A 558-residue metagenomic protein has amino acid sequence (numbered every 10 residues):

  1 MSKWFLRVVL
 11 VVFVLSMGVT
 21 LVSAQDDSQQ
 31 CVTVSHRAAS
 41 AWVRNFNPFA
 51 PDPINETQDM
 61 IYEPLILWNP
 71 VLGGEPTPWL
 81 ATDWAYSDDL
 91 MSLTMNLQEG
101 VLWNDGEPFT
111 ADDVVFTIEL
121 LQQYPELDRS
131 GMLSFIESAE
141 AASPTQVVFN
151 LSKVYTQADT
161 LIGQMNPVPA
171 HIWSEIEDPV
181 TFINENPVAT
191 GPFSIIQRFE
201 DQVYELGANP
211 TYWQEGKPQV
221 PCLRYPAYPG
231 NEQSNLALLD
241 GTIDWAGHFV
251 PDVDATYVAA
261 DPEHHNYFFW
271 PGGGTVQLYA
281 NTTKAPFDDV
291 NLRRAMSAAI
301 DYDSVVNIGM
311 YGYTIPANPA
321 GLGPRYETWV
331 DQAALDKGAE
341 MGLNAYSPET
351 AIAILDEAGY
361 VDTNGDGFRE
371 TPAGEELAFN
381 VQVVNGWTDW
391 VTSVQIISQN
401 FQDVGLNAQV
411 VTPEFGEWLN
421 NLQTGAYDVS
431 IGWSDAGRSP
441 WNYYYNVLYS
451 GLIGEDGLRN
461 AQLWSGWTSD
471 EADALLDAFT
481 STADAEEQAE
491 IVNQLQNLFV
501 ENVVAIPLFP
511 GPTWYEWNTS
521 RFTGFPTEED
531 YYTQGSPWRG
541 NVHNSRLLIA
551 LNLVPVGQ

Functional and structural regions predicted by a protein language model:
T33, T110-T117, P144-N150, G191-P192 (+7 more regions): Alpha-helical secondary-structure segments
S35-D88, E119, V188-A189: N-terminal lobe/hinge region of extracytoplasmic solute-binding protein
L67-V71, Q164-P218, C222, E232 (+3 more regions): Gly/Pro-rich hinge or "lid" segments in bacterial periplasmic/extracellular proteins
T82-L127, A142, V148, A237 (+2 more regions): Aromatic- and charge-enriched surface segment that lines or borders ligand/interaction sites
N96, S130-E175: Surface-exposed binding/hinge segments that line and control ligand-binding clefts or catalytic entry sites
Q98, T181, P210-T256, Q395-Q399 (+1 more regions): Ligand-site clamp/hinge motif
L121, S138-E140, I196-G207, R224-K284 (+3 more regions): Extracellular/periplasmic solute-recognition and catalytic clefts
F199, V203, A208, V276 (+4 more regions): Detector for C-terminal structural segments
